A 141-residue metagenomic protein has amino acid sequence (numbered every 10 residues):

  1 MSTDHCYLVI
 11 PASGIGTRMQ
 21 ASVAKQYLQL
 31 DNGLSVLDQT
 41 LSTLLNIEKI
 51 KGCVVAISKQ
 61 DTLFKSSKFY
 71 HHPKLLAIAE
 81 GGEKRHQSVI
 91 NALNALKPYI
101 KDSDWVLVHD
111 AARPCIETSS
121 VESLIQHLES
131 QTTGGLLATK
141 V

Functional and structural regions predicted by a protein language model:
M1-S2, G52-C53, D102, S119-S120: N-terminal secretory/membrane-targeting helices
S2-T62: N-terminal glycine-rich phosphate-binding loop and ensuing alpha1 helix
P11, V55-I57, E80-G81, V108 (+1 more regions): Small/polar loops that bind or transfer phosphate-bearing groups
G14-T17, K59-D61, E83, A111-P114 (+1 more regions): Short glycine-rich anion-binding loops that position phosphate/pyrophosphate groups of nucleotides and phosphorylated
V23-Q26, K68-H71, L93-N94, S120-L124: Short, glycine/charged-enriched secondary-structure capping and boundary segments
Y27, I78, G134-L136: Conserved beta-strand scaffold positions in the cores of enzyme catalytic domains, especially in NTP/NDP-utilizing
L37-S103: Conserved N-terminal catalytic core of the sugar/cofactor nucleotidyltransferase
R85-V141: Conserved beta-loop-beta/alpha segment of the NTase-like Rossmann-fold superfamily that binds/positions NTPs
